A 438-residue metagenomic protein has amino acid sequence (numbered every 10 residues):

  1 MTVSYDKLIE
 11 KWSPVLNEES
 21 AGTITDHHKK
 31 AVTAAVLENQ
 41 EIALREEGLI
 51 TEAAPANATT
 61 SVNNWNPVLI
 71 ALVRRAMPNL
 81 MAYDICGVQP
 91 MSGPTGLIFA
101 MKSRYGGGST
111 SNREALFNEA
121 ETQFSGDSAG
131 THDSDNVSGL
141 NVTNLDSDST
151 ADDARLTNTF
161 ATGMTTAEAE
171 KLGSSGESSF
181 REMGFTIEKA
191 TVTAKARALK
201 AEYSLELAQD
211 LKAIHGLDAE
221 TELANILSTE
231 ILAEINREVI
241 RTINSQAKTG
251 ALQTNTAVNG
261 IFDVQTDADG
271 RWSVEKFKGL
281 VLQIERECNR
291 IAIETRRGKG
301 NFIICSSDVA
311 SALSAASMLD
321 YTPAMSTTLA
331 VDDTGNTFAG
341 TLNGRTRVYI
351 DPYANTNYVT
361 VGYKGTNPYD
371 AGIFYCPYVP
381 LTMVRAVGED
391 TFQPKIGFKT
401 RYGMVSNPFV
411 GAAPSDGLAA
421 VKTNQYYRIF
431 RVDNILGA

Functional and structural regions predicted by a protein language model:
M1-E19, Q246-A247, N259-I261, L319-Y321 (+2 more regions): Short, intrinsically disordered N-terminal pre-domain segments
M1-S128: Extended assembly-interface regions of large multimeric machines
P67, A76, A82-D84, G163 (+4 more regions): Sequence/fold signature of self-assembling virion shell proteins
R75-P78, V88, L97-A194: Assembly/oligomerization interface modules of large self-assembling protein complexes
M91-P94, T193-K195, T295-R297: Extracellular/periplasmic catalytic domains that process cell-envelope and extracellular macromolecules
G107-G126, S245-T249, F409-T423: Short linear, low-complexity motifs centered on an aromatic residue
A219-E220, I235-V258: Short, glycine/acidic-rich hinge or "gate" loops at secondary-structure transitions that mediate conformational
A251-E275: Acidic/histidine-rich catalytic neighborhood
